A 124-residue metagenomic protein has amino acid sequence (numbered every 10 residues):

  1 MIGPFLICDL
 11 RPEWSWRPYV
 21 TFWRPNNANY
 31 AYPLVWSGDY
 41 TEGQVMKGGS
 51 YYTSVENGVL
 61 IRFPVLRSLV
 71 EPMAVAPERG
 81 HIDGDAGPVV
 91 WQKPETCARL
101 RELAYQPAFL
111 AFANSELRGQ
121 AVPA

Functional and structural regions predicted by a protein language model:
I2-G3, V35: Sequence-level motif detector for i,i+2 pairs with an aromatic at +2
G3-E13: A short beta-strand micro-motif
E13-Q44: Short, flexible N-terminal segments of the mature chain
D39, G48-A121: Short, mixed-charge low-complexity intrinsically disordered segments
